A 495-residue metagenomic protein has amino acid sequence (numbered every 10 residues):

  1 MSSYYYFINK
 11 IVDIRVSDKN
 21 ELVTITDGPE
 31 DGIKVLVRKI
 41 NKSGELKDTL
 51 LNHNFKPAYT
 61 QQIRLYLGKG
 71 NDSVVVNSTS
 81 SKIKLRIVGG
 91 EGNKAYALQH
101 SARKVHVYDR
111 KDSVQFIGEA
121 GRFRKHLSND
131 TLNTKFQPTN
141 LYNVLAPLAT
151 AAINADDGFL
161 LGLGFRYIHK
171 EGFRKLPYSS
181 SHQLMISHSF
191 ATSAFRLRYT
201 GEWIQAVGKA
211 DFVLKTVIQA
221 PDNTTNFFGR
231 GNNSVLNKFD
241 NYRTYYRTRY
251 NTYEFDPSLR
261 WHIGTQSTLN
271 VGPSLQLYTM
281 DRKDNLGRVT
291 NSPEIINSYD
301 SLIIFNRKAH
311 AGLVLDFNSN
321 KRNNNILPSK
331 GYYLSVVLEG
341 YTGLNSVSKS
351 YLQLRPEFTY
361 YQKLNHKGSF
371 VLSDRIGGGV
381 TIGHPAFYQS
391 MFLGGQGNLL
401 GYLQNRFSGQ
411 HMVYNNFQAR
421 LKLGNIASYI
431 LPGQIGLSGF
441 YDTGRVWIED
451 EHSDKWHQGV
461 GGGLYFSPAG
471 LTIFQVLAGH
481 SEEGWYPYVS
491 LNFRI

Functional and structural regions predicted by a protein language model:
M1-N143: Acidic, glycine-rich low-complexity segments
N77, V88, K94-T224, L302-S329 (+6 more regions): Outer-membrane beta-barrel initiation region
N140, R198, F227, K238-Y245 (+4 more regions): C-terminal outer-membrane beta-barrel translocator/porin domains of Gram-negative envelope proteins and their
L145-I153, P177-F190, Y332-L344, L400-N405 (+2 more regions): Transmembrane beta-strand segments that form the barrel wall of outer-membrane beta-barrel proteins
A149, H182-I186, F212-T216, V271-P273 (+8 more regions): Membrane-embedded beta-strand positions of outer-membrane beta-barrel proteins
I153-A155, Y167-H169, I186-T192, Q205 (+11 more regions): Transmembrane beta-strands of outer-membrane beta-barrel pores
H188-F255, G378-Q396, E483-N492: Outer-membrane beta-barrel translocator/channel fold
V314-L315, L464-F466, G484-I495: Outer-membrane beta-barrel "beta-signal"
